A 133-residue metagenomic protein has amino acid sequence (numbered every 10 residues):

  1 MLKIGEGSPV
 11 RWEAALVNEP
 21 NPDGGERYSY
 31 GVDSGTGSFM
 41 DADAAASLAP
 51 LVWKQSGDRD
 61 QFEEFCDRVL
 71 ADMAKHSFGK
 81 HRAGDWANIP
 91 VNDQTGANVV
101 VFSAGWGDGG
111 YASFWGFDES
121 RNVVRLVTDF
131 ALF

Functional and structural regions predicted by a protein language model:
M1-F133: Intrinsically disordered, low-complexity acidic regions enriched in Pro/Ser/Thr
